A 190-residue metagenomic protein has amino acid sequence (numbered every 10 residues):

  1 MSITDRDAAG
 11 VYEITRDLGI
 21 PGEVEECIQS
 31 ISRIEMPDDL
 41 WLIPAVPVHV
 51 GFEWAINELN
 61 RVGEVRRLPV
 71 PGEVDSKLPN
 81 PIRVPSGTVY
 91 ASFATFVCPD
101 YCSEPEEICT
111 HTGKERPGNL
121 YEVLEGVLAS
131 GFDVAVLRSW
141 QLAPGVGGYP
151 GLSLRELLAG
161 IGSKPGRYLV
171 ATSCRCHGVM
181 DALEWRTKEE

Functional and structural regions predicted by a protein language model:
M1-A8: Conserved acidic E/D residue at the C-terminus of a beta-strand in Rossmann-like folds
T4, Y90-S92, R167-A171: Ordered hydrophobic segments in well-structured contexts
A8-A9, P44-F52, F96-P99, C174-G178: Gly/Ser/Thr-rich loops at beta-strand to alpha-helix junctions that form or flank small-molecule/cofactor-binding
V11-P81: Phosphate-bearing ligand-interacting subdomains that bind or position ATP/ADP/UDP/GDP/NAD(P) or nucleotide-linked
I31-E35, W54-G63, V123-G131, L154-G162: Hydrophobic, Leu/Ile/Phe/Ala-enriched alpha-helical segments that form helix-helix packing faces
L68-G72, D133-P144, R167-T172: Short glycine-rich, low-complexity/disordered patches
R83-A159: A conserved mid-domain beta-alpha-beta active-site/ligand-binding segment of alpha/beta enzyme cores
S153-E190: Extended, charged low-complexity segments that frequently continue into or abut oligomerization scaffolds
